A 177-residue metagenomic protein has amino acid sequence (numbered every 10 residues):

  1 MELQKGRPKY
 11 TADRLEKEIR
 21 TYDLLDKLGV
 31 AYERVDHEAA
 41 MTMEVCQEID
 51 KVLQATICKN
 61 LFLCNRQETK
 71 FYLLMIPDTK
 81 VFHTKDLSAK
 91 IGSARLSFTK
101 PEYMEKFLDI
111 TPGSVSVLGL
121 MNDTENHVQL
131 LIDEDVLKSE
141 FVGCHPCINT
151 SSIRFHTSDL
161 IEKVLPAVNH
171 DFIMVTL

Functional and structural regions predicted by a protein language model:
M1-L177: Extended, low-hydrophobicity, polar/charged segments
